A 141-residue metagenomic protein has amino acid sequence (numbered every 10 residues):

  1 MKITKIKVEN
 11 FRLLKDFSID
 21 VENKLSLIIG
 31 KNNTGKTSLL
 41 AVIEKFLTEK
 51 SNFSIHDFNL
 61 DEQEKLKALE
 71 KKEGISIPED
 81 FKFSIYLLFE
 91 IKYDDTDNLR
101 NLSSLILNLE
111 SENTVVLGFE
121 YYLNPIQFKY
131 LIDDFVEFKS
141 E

Functional and structural regions predicted by a protein language model:
M1-T48, N59-L69: Pre-Walker A-like glycine/lysine-rich segment at the N-terminus of P-loop NTPase domains
F53-I55: Internal alpha/beta loop-helix hairpins
D57-L88, K92-E141: Glycine-rich phosphate-binding loops of NTPases
